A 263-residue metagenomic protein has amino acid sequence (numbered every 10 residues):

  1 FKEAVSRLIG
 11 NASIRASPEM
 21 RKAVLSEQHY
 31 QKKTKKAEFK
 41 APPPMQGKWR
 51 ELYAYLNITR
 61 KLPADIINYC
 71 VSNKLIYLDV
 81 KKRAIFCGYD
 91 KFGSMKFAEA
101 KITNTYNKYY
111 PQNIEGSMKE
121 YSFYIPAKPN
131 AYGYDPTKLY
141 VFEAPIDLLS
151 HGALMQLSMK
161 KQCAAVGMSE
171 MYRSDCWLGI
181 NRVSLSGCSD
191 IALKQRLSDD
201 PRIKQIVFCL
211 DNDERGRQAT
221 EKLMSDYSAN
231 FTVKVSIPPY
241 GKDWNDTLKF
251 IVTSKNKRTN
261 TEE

Functional and structural regions predicted by a protein language model:
F1-I9, Y69, L75, K249: Short, small/acidic-rich helices and loops at N termini and domain boundaries of DNA replication/processing enzymes
F1-Y55, E214: Non-catalytic accessory segments of DNA primases and related replication-initiation nucleases
E51-L52, I146, Q218, K222: Short Gly/charged-rich anion-binding patches and loops
Y53-K61, I66: Serine endopeptidase catalytic core focused on the charge-relay Asp
P63-D79: Short, basic/aromatic recognition patches
D79-D199: Phosphate-handling DNA/RNA-contact segment within nucleic-acid enzymes
T137, A153-E263: TOPRIM fold recognition
